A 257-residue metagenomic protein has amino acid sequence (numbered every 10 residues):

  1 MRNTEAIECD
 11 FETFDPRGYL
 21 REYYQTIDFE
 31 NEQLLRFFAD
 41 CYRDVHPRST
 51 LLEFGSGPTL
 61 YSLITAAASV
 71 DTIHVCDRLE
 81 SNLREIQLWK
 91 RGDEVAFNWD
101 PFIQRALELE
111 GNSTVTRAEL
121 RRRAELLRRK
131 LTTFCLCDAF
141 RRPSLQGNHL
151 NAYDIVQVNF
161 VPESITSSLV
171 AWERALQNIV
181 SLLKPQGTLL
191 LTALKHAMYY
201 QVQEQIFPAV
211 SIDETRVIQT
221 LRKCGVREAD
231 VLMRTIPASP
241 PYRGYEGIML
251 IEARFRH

Functional and structural regions predicted by a protein language model:
M1-R48, Y61: Class I SAM-dependent methyltransferase Rossmann-like catalytic core, especially the SAM/SAH-binding loop
H46-T59, T72-D77: Conserved class I S-adenosyl-L-methionine
R91-L145: S-adenosyl-L-methionine
R117-R123, P208-G225: Short alpha-helix
R142-V156: A short acidic, Gly/Pro-enriched loop at the edge of an enzyme's catalytic core that lines a small-molecule cofactor
H149-L150, V170-P185: A short glycine-rich, Lys/Arg-flanked "PGG" loop and its adjoining helix->strand segment in the class I
S167, A197-R216, P241: Acceptor-substrate binding/catalytic loop of class I
L191-A193: Acidic carboxylate diad motif detector
